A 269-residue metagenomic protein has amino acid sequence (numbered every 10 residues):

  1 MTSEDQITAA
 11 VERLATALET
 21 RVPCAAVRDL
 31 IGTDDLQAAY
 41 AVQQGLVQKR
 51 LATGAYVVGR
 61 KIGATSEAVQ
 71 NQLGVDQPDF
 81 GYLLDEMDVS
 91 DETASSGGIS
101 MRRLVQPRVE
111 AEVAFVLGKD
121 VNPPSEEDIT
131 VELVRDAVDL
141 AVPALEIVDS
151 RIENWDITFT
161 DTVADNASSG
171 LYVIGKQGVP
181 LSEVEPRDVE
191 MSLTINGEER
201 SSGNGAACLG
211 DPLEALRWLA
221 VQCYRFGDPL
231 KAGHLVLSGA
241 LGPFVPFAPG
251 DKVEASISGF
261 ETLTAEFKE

Functional and structural regions predicted by a protein language model:
T2-D211, K252, F260-E269: Catalytic-core "active-site belt" of small-molecule-metabolizing enzymes, emphasizing His/Asp/Glu-rich regions
G32, V221-C223, S238-A240: Short alpha-helix capping/helix-loop boundary micro-motifs
E214: Glycine-rich, small/acidic residue-mixed loop/short-helix segments
G227-H234: Beta-rich strand-turn-strand
L237-S238, A255: A generic structural signal for residues embedded in beta-strands
